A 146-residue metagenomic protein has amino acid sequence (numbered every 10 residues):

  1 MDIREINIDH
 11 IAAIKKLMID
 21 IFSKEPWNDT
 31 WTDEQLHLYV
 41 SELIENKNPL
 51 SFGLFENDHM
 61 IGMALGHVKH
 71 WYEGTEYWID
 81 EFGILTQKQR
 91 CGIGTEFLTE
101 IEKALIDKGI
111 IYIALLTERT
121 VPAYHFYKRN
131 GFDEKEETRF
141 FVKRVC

Functional and structural regions predicted by a protein language model:
M1-K16: A short beta-loop-alpha structural element at the N-terminal edge of CoA-dependent acyl/N-acetyltransferase catalytic
M18-S41: Conserved GNAT-fold acetyl-CoA-binding loop/helix
S41-G53: A short helix-loop-beta-strand connector motif used in the catalytic cores of GNAT acetyltransferases and, in some
G53, H59-V68, G83: Conserved beta-strand in the GNAT
I84, R90-K103, R129: Conserved acetyl-CoA-binding loop-helix of GNAT-fold acetyltransferases
T95, R119-E137: Conserved active-site alpha-helix within GNAT-family acetyltransferase domains
L98, I106-E118: Conserved GNAT acetyl-CoA-binding A-motif
A114-Y124, V142-V145: Conserved beta-strand-loop-alpha-helix junction that forms the acyl-donor binding cleft
